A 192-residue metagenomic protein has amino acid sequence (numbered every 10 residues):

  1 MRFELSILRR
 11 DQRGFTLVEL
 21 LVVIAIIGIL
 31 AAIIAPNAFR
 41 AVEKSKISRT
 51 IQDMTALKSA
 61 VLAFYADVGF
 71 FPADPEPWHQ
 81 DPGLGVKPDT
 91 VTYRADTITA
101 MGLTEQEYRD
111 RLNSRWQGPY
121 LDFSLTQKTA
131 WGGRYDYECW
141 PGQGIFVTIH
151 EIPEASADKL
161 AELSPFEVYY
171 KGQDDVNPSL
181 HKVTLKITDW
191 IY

Functional and structural regions predicted by a protein language model:
M1-F15: N-terminal leader/signal peptides at the extreme start of proteins
D11, F123, Q127-G133, W140: Acidic surface patches and DE-rich sequence motifs
R13-Q52: Amphipathic alpha-helical segments typified by the pilin-like N-terminal helix that continues immediately C-terminal
V61-Y120: Short, glycine/small-hydrophobic-rich surface segments
R109-R111, R134-I145: Long, domain-scale functional regions
C139-Y192: Short, surface-exposed interaction loops/tails
